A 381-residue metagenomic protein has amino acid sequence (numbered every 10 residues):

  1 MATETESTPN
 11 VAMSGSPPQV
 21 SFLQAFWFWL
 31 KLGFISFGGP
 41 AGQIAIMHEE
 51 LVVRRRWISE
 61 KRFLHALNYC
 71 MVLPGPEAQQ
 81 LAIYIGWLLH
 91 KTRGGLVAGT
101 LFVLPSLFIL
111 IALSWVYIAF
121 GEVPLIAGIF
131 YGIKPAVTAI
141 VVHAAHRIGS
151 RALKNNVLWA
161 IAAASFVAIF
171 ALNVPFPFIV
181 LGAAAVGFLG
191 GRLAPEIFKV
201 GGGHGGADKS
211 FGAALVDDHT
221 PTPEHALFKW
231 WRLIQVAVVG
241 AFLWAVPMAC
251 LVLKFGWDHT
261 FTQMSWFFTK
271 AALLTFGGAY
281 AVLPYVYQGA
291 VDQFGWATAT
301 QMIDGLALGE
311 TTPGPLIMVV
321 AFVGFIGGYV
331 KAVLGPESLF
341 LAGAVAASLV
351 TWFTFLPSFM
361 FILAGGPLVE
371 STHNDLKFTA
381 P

Functional and structural regions predicted by a protein language model:
M1-L73, Y84-T312, L316-A380: Multi-pass membrane proteins that catalyze or facilitate reactions on polyprenyl-/lipid-phosphate substrates and their
Q80: GIY-YIG nuclease signature motif recognition
